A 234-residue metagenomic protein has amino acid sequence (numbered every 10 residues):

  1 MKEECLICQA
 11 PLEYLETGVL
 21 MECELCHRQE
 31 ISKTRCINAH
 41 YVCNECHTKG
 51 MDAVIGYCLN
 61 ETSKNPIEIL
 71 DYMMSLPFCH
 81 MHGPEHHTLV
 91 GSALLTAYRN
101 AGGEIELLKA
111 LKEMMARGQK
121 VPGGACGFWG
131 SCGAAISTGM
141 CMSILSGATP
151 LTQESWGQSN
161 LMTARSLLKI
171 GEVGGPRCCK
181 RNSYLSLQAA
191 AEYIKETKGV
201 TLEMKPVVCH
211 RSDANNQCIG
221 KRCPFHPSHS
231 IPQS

Functional and structural regions predicted by a protein language model:
K2, L20-C23, K33, H40 (+2 more regions): Residues immediately within or flanking Cys/His clusters that coordinate Zn2+ in small zinc-binding modules
C5-C8, C23-C26, C36, C43-C46: Short cysteine-rich clusters marking metal-coordination/redox-active sites
L12, E30, V42, G50: Cys/His-rich microdomains that often coordinate metals
E13-L15, E106-L108, Q153, V173-R181 (+1 more regions): Flexible, glycine/charged-enriched surface loops at secondary-structure junctions
L15-G18, I31-N38, A53-Y57: Short Cys/His-rich "knuckle" micro-motifs
N60-S92, P176: Polybasic, low-complexity association/targeting segments
T88-E104, L108-L161: Conserved mixed alpha/beta catalytic, RNA-binding, or beta-rich assembly cores of soluble enzyme, regulatory
L145, T152-K195: A structural-propensity feature for long, helix-poor, extended segments
